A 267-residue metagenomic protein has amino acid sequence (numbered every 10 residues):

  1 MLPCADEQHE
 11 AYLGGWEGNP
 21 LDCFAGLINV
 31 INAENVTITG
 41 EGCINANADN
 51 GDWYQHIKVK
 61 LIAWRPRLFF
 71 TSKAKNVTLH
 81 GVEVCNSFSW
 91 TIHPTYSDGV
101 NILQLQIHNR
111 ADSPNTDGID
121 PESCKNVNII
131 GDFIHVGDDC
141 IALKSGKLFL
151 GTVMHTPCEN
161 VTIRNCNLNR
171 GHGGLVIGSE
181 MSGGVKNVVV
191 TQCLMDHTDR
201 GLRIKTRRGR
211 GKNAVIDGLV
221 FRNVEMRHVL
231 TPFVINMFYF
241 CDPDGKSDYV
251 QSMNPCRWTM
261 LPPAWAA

Functional and structural regions predicted by a protein language model:
M1-A267: Extracellular/periplasmic carbohydrate-active domains that bind, remodel, or depolymerize complex polysaccharides
